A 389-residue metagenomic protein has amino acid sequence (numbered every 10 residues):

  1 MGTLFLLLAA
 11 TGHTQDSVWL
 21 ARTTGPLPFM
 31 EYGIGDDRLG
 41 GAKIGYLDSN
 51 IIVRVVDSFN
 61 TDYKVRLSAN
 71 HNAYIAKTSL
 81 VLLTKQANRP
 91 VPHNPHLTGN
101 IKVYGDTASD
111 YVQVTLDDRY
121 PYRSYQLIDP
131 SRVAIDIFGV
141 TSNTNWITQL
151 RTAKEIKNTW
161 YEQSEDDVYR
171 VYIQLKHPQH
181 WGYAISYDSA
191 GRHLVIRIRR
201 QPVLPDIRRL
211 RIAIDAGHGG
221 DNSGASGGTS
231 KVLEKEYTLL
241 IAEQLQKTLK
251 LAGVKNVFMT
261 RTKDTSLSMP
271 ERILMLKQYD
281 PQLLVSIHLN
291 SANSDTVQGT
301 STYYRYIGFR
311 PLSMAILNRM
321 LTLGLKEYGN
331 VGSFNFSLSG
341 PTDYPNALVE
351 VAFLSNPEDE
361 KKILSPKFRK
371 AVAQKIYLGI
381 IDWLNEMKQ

Functional and structural regions predicted by a protein language model:
T3-G12: Hydrophobic h-region of N-terminal signal peptides that target proteins for export in Gram-negative bacteria
G12-A213, D221, L233, Y237 (+4 more regions): Short linear recognition/processing motifs and adjacent strand/loop elements at protein termini and domain edges
D37, G41, L47, V232-L240 (+3 more regions): Soluble non-cytosolic domains of exported or imported proteins
G45, I51, K235-E243, K247-L251 (+9 more regions): Solvent-exposed, polar/charged alpha-helical surfaces in well-ordered, non-transmembrane soluble domains, broadly
I135, R211-D215, N256-T260, L283-I287 (+3 more regions): Structural recognition of the beta-strand scaffold that forms the well-ordered cores of secreted hydrolase catalytic
H193-M275, Y279-L283, S291-A292, F309 (+1 more regions): Active-site histidine-acidic residue metal-binding/catalytic motifs, centered on HxH/HExxH-like signatures
V232, Y279, L284-N293, Y303-Y304 (+1 more regions): Active-site-adjacent mobile loop/cap segments within catalytic or ligand-binding domains
F309-S333: Active-site-adjacent substrate-binding region of metalloamidase/peptidase-like peptide-processing proteins
